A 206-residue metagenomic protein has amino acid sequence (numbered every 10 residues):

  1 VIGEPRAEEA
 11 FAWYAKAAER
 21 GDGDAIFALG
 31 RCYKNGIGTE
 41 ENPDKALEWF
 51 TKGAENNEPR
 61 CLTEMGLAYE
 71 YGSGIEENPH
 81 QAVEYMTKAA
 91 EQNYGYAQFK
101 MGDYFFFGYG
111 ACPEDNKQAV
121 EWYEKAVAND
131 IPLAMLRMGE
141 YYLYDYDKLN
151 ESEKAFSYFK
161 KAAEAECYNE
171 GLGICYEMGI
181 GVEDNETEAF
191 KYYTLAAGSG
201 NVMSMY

Functional and structural regions predicted by a protein language model:
V1, E19-G23, N35-I37, N42 (+9 more regions): Short helix-capping/linker turns of helical repeat alpha-solenoids
V1-G3, A28-N35, E64-Y71, K100-F107 (+4 more regions): Hydrophobic face of amphipathic alpha-helices that form TPR/SEL1-like repeat modules and related alpha-solenoid
G3-A7, N42-P43, N78-P79, P113-N116 (+2 more regions): Helix-turn-helix repeat elements of alpha-solenoid scaffolds
A10, Y14-A17: N-terminal segments that cap or nucleate solenoid repeat domains
A162, F190, G200-Y206: Short, intrinsically disordered, charge-balanced linker/junction segments flanking boundaries in proteins
